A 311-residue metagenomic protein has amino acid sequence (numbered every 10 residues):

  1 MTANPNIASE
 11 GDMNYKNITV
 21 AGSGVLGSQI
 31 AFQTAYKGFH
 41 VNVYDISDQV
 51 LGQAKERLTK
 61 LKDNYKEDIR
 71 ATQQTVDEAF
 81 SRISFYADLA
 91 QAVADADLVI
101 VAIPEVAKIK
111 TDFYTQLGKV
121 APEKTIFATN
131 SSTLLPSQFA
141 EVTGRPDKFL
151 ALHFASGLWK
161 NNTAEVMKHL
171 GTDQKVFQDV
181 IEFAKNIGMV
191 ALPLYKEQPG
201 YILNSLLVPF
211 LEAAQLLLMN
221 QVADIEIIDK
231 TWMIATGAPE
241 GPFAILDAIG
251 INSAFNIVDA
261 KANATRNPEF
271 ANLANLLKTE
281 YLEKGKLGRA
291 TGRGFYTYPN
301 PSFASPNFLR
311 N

Functional and structural regions predicted by a protein language model:
T2-K16, K37-F39, K175-Q178, N186-L194 (+2 more regions): NAD(P)-dependent Rossmann-like dehydrogenase/reductase catalytic/cofactor-binding core
T2-N64, D68, V120: NAD(P)+-binding Rossmann beta1-loop-alpha1 motif at the extreme N-terminus of oxidoreductases
G27-Q29, K108-K110, L134-P136: Short glycine/serine/threonine-rich phosphate/pyrophosphate-binding segments that cradle anionic phosphate groups
E67-I126: Rossmann-like NAD(P)-binding element
I103-V106, S132-L134, P301: Short glycine-rich anion-binding loops that position phosphate/pyrophosphate groups of nucleotides and phosphorylated
I126-Y195, N204: Rossmann-fold dinucleotide-binding core
L203-A213: Structural/interface elements that position substrates and couple domains in central-metabolism enzymes
